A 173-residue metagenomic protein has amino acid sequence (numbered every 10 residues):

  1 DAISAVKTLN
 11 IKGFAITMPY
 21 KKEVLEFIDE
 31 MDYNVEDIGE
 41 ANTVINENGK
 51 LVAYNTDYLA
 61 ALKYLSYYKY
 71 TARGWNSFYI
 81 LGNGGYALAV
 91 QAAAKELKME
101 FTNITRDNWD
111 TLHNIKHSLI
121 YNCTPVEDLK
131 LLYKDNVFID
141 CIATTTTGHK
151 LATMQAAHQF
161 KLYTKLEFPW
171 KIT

Functional and structural regions predicted by a protein language model:
D1-Y68: Phosphate/diphosphate ligand-binding glycine-rich loop within oxidoreductases
K12, N76, E100, S118: Short acidic/polar active-site loop segments enriched in Thr and Asp
M18-E23, Y86, T124-E127, A143-T144: Short glycine-rich anion-binding loops that position phosphate/pyrophosphate groups of nucleotides and phosphorylated
V44-N46, M99, Y133-N136: A short helix->loop->beta-strand "cap" motif at the edges of active sites that frequently abuts
A53-Y58, L65-K69, G74-L97: Glycine-rich adenosine-cofactor-binding loop
R73, V137-T173: Adenosine-phosphate binding glycine-rich loop
L81, E96-H113: NAD(P)-binding Rossmann-fold cofactor-contacting core
W109-T153: Rossmann-like adenosine-cofactor binding region
